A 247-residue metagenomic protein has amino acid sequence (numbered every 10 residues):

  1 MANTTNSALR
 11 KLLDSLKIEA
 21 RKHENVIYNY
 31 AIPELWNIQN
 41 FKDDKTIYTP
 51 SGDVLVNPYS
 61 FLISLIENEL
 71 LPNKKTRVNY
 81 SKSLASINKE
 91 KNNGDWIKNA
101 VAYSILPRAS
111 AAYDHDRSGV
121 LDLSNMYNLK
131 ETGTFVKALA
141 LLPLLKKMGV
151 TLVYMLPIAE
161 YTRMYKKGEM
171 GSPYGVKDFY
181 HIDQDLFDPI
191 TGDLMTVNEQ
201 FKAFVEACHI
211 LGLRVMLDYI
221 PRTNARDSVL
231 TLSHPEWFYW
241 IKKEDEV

Functional and structural regions predicted by a protein language model:
A2-V247: Acidic/aromatic-lined carbohydrate-recognition and catalytic surfaces of CAZymes acting on diverse glycans
